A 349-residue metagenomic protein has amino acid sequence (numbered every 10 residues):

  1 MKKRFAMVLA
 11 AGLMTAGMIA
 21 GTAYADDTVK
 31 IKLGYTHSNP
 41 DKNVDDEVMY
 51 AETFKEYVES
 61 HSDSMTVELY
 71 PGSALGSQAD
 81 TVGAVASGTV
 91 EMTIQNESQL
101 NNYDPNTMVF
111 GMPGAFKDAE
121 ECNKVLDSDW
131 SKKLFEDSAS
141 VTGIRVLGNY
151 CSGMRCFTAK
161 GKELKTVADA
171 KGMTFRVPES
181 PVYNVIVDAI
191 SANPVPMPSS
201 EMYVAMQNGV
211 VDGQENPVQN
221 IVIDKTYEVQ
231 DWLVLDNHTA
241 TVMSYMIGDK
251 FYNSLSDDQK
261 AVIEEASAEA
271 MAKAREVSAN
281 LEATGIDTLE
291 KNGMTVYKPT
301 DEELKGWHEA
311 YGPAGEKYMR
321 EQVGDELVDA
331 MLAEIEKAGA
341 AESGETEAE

Functional and structural regions predicted by a protein language model:
M1-K30, A340-E349: Short, low-complexity disordered leader/linker segments with a strong preference for bacterial N-terminal type II
D26-C122, W130, A139-V141, R145-E349: N-terminal secretory/targeting leader peptides
F135: Conserved glycine-rich "GG(E/T)P / GGGxP" loop and the immediately following alpha-helix in the radical SAM core
